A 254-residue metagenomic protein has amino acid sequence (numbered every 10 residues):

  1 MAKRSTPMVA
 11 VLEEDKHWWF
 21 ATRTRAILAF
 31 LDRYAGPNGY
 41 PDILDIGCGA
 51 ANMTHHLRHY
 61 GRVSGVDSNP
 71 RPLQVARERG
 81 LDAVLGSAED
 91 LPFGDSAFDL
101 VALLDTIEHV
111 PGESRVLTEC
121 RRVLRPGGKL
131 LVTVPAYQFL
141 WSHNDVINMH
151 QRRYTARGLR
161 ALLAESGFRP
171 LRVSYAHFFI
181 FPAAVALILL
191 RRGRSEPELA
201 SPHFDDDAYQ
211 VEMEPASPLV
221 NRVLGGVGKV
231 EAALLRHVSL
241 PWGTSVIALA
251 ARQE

Functional and structural regions predicted by a protein language model:
M1-S96, L100-L104, R115-L117, P202 (+6 more regions): Conserved N-terminal segment of class I S-adenosyl-L-methionine
L104-I107, T133: Residues lining the SAM
H109, E113: Di-metal (Zn2+ and/or Mg2+/Mn2+) metal-binding site signature of metallo-dependent hydrolases with the MBL/beta-CASP
S114-K129: A short glycine-rich, Lys/Arg-flanked "PGG" loop and its adjoining helix->strand segment in the class I
L130-R152, A156-A164: Short, glycine-/aromatic-enriched active-site segment of Class I SAM-dependent methyltransferases
F168-F178: Conserved S-adenosyl-L-methionine
A183-G225: C-terminal helical/coil "lid" or tail adjacent to the Rossmann-like core of SAM-dependent
